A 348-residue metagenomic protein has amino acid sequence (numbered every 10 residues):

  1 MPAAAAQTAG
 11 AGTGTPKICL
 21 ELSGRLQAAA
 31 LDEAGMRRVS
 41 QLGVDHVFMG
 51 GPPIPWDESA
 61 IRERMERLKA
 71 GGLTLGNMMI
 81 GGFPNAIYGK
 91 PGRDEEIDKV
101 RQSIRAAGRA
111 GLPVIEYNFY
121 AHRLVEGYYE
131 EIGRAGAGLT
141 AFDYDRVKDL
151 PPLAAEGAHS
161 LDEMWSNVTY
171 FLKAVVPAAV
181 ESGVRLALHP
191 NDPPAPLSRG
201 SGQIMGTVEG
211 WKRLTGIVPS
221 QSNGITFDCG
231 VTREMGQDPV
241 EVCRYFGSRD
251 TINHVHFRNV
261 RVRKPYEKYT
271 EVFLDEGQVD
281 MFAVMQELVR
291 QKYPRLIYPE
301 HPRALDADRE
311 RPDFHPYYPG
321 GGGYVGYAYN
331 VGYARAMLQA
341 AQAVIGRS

Functional and structural regions predicted by a protein language model:
P2-A5, G12-K17, G35, I87 (+5 more regions): Histidine-acidic metal/acid-base catalytic patches
A6-T8, G12, A30-L31, G89-G224 (+1 more regions): Active-site acidic/histidine proton-transfer and metal-coordination neighborhood in alpha/beta enzyme cores
G10-D32: Boundary/entry segment of secreted carbohydrate-active catalytic domains
G24-A28, P53, G81-P84, F119-R123 (+4 more regions): Active-site-proximal loop/turn and secondary-structure-junction residues that shape catalytic pockets, frequently
L26-S40, A60-R64, E95-R105, M235-Y245 (+1 more regions): Short, acidic/polar
L31-P52, G71, R109-I115: Catalytic domains of carbohydrate-active enzymes, especially glycoside hydrolases
F48-E66, R123-E126: Glycine-rich, proline-tolerant flexible connector loops at the mouths of alpha/beta enzymes
F48-P55, F83-D98, A155-S166, T270-Q278: The substrate-binding groove and active-site-proximal loops of carbohydrate-active enzymes, especially glycoside
